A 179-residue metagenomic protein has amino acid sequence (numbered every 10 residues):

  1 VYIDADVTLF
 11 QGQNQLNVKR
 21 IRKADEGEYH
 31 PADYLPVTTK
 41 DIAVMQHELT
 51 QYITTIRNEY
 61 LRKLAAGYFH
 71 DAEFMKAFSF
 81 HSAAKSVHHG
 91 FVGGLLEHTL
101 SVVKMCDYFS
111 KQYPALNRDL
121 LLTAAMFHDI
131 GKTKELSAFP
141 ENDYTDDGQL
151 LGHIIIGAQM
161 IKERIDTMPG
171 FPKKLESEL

Functional and structural regions predicted by a protein language model:
V1-L9, V18: OB-fold and OB-like beta-barrel modules that bind single-stranded nucleic acids
V7, R22, T38, V92 (+1 more regions): Metal-centered catalytic cores of metalloenzymes
Q13-F80: Extended, charge-rich, solvent-exposed interface segments
P31-V37, H89-F91, T145-Q149: A ubiquitous short alpha-helical element
E48-L49, M105, M160: A general alpha-helix detector
I53-Y60, A72-E73, T99, V103-Y113 (+2 more regions): Short, well-ordered alpha-helical segments in soluble proteins
L61-M105, F127-G131: A short mid-domain helix/strand-loop element embedded in enzyme catalytic domains that forms or borders the active-site
S86, E97, Y108-L179: Divalent metal-dependent catalytic cores for phosphoryl transfer on phosphate-bearing substrates
